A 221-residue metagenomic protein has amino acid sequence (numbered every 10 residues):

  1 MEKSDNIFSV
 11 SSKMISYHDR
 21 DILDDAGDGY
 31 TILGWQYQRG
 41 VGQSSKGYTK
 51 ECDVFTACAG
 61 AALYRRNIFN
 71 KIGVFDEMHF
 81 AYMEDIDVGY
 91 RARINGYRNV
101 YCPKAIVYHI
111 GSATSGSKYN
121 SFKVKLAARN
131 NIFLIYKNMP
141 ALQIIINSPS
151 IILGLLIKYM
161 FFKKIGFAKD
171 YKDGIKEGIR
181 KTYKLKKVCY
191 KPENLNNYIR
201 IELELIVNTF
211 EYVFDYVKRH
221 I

Functional and structural regions predicted by a protein language model:
M1-W35: Conserved donor NDP-sugar-binding/catalytic core segment of glycosyltransferases
S12, T31-V54, N70: Short, flexible, basic/aromatic active-site loop/helix in glycosyltransferases
K13, D76, N99-G111, S121 (+1 more regions): Catalytic beta-strand/loop signature of glycosyltransferases that borders the donor
F55-I106: A short, conserved alpha-helix in the catalytic core of glycosyltransferases
Y108-R129, M160-D170: Nucleotide-sugar-dependent glycosyltransferase catalytic core
L134-I135, G178: Short alpha-helical functional segments enriched in proximate histidine and acidic residues
I144-I221: Non-catalytic, C-terminal membrane-associated alpha-helical segments of glycosyltransferases
